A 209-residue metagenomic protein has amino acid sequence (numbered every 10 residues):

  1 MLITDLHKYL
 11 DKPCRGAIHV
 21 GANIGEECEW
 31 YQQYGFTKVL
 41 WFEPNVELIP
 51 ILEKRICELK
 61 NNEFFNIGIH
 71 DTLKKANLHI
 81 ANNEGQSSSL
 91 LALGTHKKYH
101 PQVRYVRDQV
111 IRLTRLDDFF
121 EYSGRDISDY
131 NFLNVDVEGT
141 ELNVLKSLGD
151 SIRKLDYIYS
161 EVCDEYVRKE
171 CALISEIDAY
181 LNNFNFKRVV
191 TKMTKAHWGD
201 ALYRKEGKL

Functional and structural regions predicted by a protein language model:
M1-L209: Phosphate/nucleotide-binding beta-alpha loop and adjacent structural elements of enzyme active sites
